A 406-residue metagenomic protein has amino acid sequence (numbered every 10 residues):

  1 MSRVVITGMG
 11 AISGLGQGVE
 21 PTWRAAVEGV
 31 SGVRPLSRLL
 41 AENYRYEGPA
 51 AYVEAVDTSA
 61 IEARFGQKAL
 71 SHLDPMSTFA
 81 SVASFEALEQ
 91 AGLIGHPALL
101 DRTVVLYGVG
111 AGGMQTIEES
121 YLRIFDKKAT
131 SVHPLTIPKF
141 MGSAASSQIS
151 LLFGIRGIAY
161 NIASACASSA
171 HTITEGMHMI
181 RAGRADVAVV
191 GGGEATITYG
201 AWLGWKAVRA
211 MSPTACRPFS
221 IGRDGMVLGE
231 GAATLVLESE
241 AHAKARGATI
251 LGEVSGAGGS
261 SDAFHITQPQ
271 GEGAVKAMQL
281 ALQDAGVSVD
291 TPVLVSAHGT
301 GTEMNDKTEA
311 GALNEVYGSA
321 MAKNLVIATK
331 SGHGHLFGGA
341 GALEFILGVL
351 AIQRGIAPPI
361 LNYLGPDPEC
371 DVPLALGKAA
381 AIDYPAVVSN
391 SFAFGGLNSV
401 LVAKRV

Functional and structural regions predicted by a protein language model:
R3-T7, V30-P35, M211-V287, V293-L294 (+1 more regions): Condensing-enzyme catalytic core mediating Claisen C-C bond formation in acyl metabolism
I6, W23, V27-S164, G193-A201 (+1 more regions): Conserved beta-ketoacyl condensing-enzyme motif
G8, A26, S84, V105 (+10 more regions): Conserved small-residue
A11-E20, F65-F85, V132-M141, A159-T174 (+4 more regions): Active-site pocket-shaping loop/turn-to-helix segments
E20-A25, Q115-A129, M179-A182, W202-P213 (+3 more regions): A glycine- and small-aliphatic-rich helix-loop capping segment at beta-alpha/alpha-beta transitions that lines
S37, R184-A207, S212-D224, A257-G271 (+2 more regions): Acyl-CoA/ACP chain-elongation machinery
A80-G92, G142-A145, S150-G192, L228-A248 (+2 more regions): Active-site-proximal alpha-helical scaffold in enzymes
D126-H133, H171-T174, H178, E194-A245 (+2 more regions): Glycine-/small-residue-rich "gating" segment that lines the acyl/pantetheine channel and substrate pocket
